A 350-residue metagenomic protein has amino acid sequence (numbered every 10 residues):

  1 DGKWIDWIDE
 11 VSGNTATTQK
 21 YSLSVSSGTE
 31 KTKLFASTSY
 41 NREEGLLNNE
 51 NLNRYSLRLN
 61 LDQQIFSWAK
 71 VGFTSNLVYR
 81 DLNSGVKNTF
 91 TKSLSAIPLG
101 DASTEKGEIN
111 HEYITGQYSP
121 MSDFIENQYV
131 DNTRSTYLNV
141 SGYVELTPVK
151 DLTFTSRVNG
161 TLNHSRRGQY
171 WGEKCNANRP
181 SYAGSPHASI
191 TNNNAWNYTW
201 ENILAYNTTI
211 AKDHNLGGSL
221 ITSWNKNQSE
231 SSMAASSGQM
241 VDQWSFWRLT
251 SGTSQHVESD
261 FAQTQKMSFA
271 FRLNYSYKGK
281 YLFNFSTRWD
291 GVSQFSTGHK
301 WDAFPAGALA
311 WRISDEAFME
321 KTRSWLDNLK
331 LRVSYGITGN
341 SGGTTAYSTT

Functional and structural regions predicted by a protein language model:
D1-N48, V86-T89, F124-D131, E145-T147: Residues embedded in well-ordered regular secondary structure
D1-W4, G45-L52, S56-N139, T155-M267 (+2 more regions): Surface-exposed loop/interface segments of Gram-negative outer-membrane beta-barrel transport/assembly proteins
L23, L57-L59, V140-G142, N202-L204 (+3 more regions): Membrane-embedded beta-strands of outer-membrane beta-barrel proteins, especially the hydrophobic/small aromatic
S26-E30, D62-Q64, E145-T147, D151-T153 (+4 more regions): Structural signature of outer-membrane beta-barrel channels/translocons
T38, S75, V158, P305-L309: One face of beta-strands
T38-E44, F283-V292: Transmembrane beta-strand segments that form the barrel wall of outer-membrane beta-barrel proteins
F269-T287: Short, contiguous hydrophobic alpha-helices characteristic of membrane insertion segments
T297-W301: Short glycine/threonine-rich loop-to-helix capping motif typified by GTGT followed within a few residues by an Asp-Pro
